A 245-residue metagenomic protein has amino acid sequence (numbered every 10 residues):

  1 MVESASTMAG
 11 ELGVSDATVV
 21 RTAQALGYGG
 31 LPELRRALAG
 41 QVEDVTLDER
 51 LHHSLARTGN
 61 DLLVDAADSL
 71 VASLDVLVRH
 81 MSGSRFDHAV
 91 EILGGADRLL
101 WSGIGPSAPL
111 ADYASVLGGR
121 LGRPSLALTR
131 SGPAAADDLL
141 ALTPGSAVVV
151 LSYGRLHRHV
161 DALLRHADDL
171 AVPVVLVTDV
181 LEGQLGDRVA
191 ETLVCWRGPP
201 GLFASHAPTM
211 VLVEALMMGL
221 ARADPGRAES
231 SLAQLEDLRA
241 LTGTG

Functional and structural regions predicted by a protein language model:
M1-V2, S6-R85: HTH-adjacent hinge/linker in prokaryotic transcriptional regulators
S6, A39, G94, A233-D237: Short amphipathic alpha-helical surface patches that mediate protein-protein
G10, R36, A72, R79 (+4 more regions): Replace "anionic and nucleotidyl ligands
R21, E33, A37, S73-V76 (+6 more regions): Alpha-helical scaffold segments in soluble metabolic enzymes
S84-A89, A134-D138: Short, charged beta->alpha transition segments
G94-R222: Glycine-rich phosphate-binding loops that contact phosphosugars or nucleotide phosphates
A223-G245: Internal, active-site/partner-interface "lid" segment
